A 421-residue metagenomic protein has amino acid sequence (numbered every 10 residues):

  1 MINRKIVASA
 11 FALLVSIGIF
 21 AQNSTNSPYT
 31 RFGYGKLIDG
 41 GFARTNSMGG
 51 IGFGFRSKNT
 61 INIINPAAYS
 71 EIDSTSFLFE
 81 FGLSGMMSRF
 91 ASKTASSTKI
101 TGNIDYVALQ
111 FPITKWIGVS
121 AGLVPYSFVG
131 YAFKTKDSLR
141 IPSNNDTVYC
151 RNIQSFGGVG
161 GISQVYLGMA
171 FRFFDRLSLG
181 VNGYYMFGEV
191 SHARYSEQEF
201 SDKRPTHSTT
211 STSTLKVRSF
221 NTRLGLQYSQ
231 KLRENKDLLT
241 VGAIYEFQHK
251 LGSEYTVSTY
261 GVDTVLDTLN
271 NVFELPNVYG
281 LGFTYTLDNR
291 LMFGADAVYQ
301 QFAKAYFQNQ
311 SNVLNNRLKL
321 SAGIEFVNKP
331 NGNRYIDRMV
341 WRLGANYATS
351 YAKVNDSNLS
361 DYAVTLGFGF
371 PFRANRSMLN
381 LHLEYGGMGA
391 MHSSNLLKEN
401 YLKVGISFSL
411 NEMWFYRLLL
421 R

Functional and structural regions predicted by a protein language model:
M1-N26, R421: Bacterial Sec-dependent N-terminal signal peptides
Q22-R421: Subset of outer-membrane beta-barrel
